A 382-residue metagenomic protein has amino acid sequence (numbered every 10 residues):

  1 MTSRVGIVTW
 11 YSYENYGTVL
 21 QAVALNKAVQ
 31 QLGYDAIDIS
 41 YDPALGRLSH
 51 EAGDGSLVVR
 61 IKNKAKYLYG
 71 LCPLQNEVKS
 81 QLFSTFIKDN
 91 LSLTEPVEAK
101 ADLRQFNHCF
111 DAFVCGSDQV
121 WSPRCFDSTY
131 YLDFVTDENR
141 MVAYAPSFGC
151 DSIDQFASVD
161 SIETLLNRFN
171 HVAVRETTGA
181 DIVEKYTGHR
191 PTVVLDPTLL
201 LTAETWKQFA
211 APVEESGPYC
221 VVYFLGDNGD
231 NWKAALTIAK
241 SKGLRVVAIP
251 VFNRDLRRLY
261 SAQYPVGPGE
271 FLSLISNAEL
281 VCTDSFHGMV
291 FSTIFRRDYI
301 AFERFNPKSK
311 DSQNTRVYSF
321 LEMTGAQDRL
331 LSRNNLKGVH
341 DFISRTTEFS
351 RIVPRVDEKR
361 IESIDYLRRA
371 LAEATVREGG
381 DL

Functional and structural regions predicted by a protein language model:
M1-L382: Active-site anion-handling motifs in enzyme catalytic cores
